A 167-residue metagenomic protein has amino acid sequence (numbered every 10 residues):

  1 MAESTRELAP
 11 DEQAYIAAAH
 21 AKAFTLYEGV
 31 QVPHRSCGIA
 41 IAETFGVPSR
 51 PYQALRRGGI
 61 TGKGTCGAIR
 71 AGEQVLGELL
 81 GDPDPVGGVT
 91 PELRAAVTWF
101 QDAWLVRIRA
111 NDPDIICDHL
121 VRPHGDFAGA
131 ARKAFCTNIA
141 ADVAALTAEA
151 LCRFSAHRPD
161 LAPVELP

Functional and structural regions predicted by a protein language model:
M1-L26: Polybasic, low-complexity association/targeting segments
E12-A18, G46-Y52, G77-E78, L120-P123: Short amphipathic alpha-helical segments, especially helix-boundary/capping motifs
F24-T25, G29-L80: Small-residue-enriched, tightly packed secondary-structure blocks
H34-T44, L76, V89, L93-P167: Amphipathic alpha-helical interface segments
